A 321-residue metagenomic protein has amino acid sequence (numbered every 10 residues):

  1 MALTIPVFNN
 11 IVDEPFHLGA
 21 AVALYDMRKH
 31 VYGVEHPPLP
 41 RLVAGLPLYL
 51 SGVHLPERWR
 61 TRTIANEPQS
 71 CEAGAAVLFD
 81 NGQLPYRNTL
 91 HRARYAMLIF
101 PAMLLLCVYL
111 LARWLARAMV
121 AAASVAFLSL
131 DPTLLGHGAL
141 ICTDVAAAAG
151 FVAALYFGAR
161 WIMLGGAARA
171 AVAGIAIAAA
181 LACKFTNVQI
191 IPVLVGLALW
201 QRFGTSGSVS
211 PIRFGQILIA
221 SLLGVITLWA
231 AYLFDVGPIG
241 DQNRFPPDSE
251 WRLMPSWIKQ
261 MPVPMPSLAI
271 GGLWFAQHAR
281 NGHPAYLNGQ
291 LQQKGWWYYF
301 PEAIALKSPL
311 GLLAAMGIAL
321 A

Functional and structural regions predicted by a protein language model:
M1-E14, D26-K29, H54, L130 (+2 more regions): Transmembrane signal-anchor helices characteristic of membrane glycosylation enzymes that use polyprenol
L3, I99, L115-A116, L130 (+6 more regions): Transmembrane helix irregularities
V12, R92-M103, M119-L130, L134-A153 (+2 more regions): Multi-pass, polyprenyl lipid-linked donor-dependent membrane glycosyltransferases
H30-A96, G240-K294: Interfacial juxtamembrane loops and adjacent helix segments that form the catalytic/substrate-binding surfaces
R58-A76, V108-L130, M163-A168, V172: Transmembrane-helix signature of polytopic, membrane-embedded enzymes that assemble or transfer cell-envelope glycans
Y95-L115, A153-F157, A321: Transmembrane-helix motifs of polytopic, lipid-linked glycan transferases
F157-G166, I177, I190-G224, L320-A321: Perimembrane helix-loop-helix junctions
S308-A321: Hydrophobic, aromatic-rich transmembrane alpha-helices and their immediate juxtamembrane boundary segments
